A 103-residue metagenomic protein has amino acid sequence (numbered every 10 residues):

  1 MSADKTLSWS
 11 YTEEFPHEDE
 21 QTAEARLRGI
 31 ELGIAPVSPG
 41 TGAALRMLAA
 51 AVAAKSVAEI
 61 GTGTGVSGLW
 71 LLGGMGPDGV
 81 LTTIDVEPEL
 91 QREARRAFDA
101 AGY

Functional and structural regions predicted by a protein language model:
M1-Y103: A short alpha-helical cap/connector motif
